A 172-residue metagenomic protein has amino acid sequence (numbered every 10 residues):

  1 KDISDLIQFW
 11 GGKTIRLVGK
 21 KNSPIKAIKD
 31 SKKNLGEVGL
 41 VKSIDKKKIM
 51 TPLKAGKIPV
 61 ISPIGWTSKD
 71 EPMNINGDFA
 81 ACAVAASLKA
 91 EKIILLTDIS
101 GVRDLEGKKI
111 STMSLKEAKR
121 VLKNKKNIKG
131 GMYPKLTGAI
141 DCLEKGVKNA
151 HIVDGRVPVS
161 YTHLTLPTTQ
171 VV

Functional and structural regions predicted by a protein language model:
K1-Q8, G12, I61-V84, S111-V159: Polyanion-binding loop/helix "lid" in catalytic or ligand-binding cores
K1-V60: Ligand-binding beta-strand-loop-alpha-helix segment within the catalytic cores of soluble metabolic enzymes
S23-I25, S100-R103, P158-V159: Short gly/pro/ser/thr-enriched loop/turn and capping motifs at secondary-structure boundaries
A27-I28, E71-P72, D104-G107: Short, well-ordered secondary-structure micro-motifs
I58-S62, I94-L96: Structural motif
L88-R103, I152-V153: Glycine-rich phosphate/pyrophosphate-binding loops and their adjacent beta-strand/loop elements at enzyme active sites
T162-T168: Conserved small/polar residues in nucleotide/adenosyl-binding loops
